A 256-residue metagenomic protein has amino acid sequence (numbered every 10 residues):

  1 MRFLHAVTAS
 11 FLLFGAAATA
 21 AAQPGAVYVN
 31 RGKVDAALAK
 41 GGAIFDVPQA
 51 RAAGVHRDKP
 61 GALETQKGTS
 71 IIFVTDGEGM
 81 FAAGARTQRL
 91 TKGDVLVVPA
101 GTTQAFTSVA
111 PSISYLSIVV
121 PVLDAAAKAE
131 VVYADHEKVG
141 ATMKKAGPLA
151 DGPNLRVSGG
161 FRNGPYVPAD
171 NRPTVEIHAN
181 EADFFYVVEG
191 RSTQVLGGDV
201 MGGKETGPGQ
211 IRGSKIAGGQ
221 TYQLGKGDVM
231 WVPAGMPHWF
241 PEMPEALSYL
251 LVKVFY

Functional and structural regions predicted by a protein language model:
F3, A18-L63, T91-K92, P111-S114 (+1 more regions): A short, N-terminal "cap"/entry segment at the start of jelly-roll beta-barrel domains of the cupin/DSBH fold
A6-A17: Bacterial N-terminal signal peptides
G54-G61, K67, V74-D76, A83-A85 (+3 more regions): N-terminal post-signal-peptidase region of extra-cytosolic proteins
G61-V74, Q88, L96, E176 (+3 more regions): His/acidic/aromatic-lined binding-pocket segments of jelly-roll/cupin-type domains and related regulatory beta-sandwich
T65-F81, A179-Q194, G198-V200, T206-K215: Short, conserved beta-strand element in jelly-roll/cupin
F81-A83, F106, Y115-S117, Q194-L196: Short hydrophobic/aromatic-rich beta-strand segments that constitute the beta-sheet cores of beta-sandwich/beta-barrel
A85-G101, D199-M201, T206-A234: Short acidic-glycine-tyrosine-enriched beta hairpin
A100-L123, Q223-D228, A234-Y256: Ligand-binding loop in jelly-roll beta-barrel domains
